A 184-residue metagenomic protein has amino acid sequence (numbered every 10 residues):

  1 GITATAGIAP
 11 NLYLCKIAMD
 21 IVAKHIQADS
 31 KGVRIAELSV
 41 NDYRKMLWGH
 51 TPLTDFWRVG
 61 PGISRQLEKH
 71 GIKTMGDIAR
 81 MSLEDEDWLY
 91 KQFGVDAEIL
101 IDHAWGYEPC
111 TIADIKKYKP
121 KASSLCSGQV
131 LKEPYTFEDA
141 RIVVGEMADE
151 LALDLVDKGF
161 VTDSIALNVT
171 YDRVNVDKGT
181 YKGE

Functional and structural regions predicted by a protein language model:
G1-D102, I112: Gly/Gly-Pro- and Ser/Thr-rich, intrinsically disordered tail segments characteristic of DNA damage-repair and tolerance
D55, R65-E184: DNA-contacting surface of Y-family translesion DNA polymerases
